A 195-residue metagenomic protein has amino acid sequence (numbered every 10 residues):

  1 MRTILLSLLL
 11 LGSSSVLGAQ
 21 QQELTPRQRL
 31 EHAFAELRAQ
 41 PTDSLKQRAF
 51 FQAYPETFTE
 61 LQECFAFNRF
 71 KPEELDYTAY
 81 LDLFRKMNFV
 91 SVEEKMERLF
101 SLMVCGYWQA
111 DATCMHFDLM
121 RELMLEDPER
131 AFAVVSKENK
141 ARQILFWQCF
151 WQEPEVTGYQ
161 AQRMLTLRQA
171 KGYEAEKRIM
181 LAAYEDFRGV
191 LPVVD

Functional and structural regions predicted by a protein language model:
M1-R27: Bacterial Sec-dependent N-terminal signal peptides
Q21-R85, A175: Terminal domain-start segments
D43, G106-Q109: Alpha-helical rod/repeat scaffolding segments in eukaryotic adaptors/tethers and long-chain four-helix cytokines
E60, E97-L102: Alpha-helical solenoid scaffolds in eukaryotic proteins
F84-N88, F100-C105, D118-M124: Alpha-helical adaptor scaffolds
V90-K95: Helix-turn-helix repeat elements of alpha-solenoid scaffolds
M96, W108-V194: Extended alpha-helical scaffolding segments
